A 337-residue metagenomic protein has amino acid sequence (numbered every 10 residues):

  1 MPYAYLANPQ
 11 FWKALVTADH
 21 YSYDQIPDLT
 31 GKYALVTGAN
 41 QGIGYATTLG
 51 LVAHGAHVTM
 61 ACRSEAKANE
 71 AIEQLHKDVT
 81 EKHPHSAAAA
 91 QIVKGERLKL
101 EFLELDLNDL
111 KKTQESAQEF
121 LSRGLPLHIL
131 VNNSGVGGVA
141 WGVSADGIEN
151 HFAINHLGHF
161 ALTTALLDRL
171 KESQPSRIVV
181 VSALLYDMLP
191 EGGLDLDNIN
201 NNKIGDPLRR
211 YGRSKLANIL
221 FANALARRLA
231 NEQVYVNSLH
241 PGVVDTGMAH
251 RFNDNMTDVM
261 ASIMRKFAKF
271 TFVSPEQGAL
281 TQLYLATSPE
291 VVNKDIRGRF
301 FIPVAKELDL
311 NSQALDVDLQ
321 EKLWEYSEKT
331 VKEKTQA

Functional and structural regions predicted by a protein language model:
P2-F11, V291-A337: C-terminal tail/cap regions
Y3-N253, E333-A337: Rossmann-fold NAD(P)H-dependent dehydrogenase/reductase core
C62, A66, L107, K269-F272 (+1 more regions): Intrinsic disorder
A66-N69, L216, E276, L280 (+1 more regions): A broad detector of short, well-ordered amphipathic alpha-helices that serve as recognition/interaction surfaces
T113, S214, S262-E307, D318-L319: C-terminal helical subdomain
E115, E119, A161, T281-Y284 (+2 more regions): Alpha-helical elements of Rossmann-like donor-binding domains used by nucleotide-donor carbohydrate transfer enzymes
S122, A286-E290, K332: Residues at helix-coil transition
N253-M260: Mobile gating loops/cap/lid regions near enzyme active sites that modulate substrate access
